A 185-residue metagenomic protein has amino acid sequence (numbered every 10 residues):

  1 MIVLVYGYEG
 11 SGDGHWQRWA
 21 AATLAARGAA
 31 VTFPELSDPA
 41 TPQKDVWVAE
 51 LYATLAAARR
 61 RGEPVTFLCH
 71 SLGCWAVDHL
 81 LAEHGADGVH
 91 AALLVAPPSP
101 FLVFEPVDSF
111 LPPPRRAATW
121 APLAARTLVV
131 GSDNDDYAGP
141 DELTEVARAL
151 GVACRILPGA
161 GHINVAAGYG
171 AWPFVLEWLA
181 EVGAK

Functional and structural regions predicted by a protein language model:
M1-E63: Active-site catalytic motif of lipid deacylating hydrolases and related acyltransferases
G7, L36-P39, L93-L102: Active-site nucleophile loop of the alpha/beta-hydrolase fold
A29-T32, R148-N164: Catalytic histidine neighborhood in serine/cysteine hydrolases with alpha/beta-hydrolase-type architecture
T41-K44, A160-A171: Catalytic histidine-centered segment of alpha/beta-hydrolase-like enzymes
T66-F67, A92: Conserved alpha/beta-hydrolase fold motif
L68-D78: Gly/Ala-rich beta-loop-alpha elbow adjacent to hydrolase catalytic centers
L123-A124, L128-G131, D135: Short beta-strand/loop motif that positions the catalytic acidic residue of the alpha/beta-hydrolase fold
D136-E142: Conserved alpha/beta-hydrolase "acid-adjacent" motif
